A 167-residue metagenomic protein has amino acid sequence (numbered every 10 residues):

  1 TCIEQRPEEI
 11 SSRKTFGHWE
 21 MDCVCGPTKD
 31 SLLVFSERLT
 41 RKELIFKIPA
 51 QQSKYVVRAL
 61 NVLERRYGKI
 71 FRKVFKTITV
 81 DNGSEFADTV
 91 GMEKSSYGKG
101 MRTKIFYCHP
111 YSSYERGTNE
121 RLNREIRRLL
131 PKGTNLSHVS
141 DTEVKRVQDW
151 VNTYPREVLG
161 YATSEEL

Functional and structural regions predicted by a protein language model:
T1-L33: Mobile-element integrase/transposase regions, centering on the N-terminal DNA-binding/Zn-coordinating module
D22, R41, L60, I78-D81 (+3 more regions): Mobile genetic element proteins and their domesticated derivatives, centered on retroelements and DNA transposons
G26-T28, I45-I70: Active-site beta-loop-alpha junctions of metal-dependent nucleic acid enzymes, especially the RNase H-like/DDE
E37-R38: Short, acidic, Ser/Thr-enriched surface-loop or helix-capping motifs
I70-V74, G100-R102: Short helix-terminating capping/connector loops at secondary-structure junctions
R72-D88, P110-Y111: Acidic/histidine-rich, metal-coordinating catalytic segments
G83, K94-L167: Charged alpha-helix within mobile-element recombinases
V90-M92: Short amphipathic alpha-helical segments
